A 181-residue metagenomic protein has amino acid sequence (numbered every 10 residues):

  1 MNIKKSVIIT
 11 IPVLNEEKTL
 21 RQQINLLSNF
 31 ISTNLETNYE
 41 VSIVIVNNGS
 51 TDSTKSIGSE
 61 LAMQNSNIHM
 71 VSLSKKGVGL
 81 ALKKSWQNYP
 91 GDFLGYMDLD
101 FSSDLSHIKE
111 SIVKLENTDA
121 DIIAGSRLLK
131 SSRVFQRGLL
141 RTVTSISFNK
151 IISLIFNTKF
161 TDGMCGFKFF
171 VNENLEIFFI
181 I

Functional and structural regions predicted by a protein language model:
S6-I8, S42: Cell-envelope/extracellular polymer assembly enzymes that use nucleotide-activated donors
E16-T19, S50, V78, D104: Donor nucleotide-sugar binding loop of glycosyltransferases
E16-T33: Short, well-formed alpha-helical segments that are part of the catalytic scaffolds of diverse glycosyltransferases
K18-Q22, D52-L61: Acidic helix N-cap motif at the loop->helix transition within catalytic regions of sugar-transfer enzymes
V41-V44, K55-N88: Conserved donor nucleotide-binding strand/loop of the catalytic core
N47-S56, F101: A conserved acidic beta->alpha catalytic loop
S74-Q87, F93, S106-I181: Acceptor/aglycone-binding surface of glycosyltransferases and processive sugar-polymer synthases
G91-S102: Short beta-strand-to-loop acidic/aromatic patch adjacent to the donor-nucleotide binding site
